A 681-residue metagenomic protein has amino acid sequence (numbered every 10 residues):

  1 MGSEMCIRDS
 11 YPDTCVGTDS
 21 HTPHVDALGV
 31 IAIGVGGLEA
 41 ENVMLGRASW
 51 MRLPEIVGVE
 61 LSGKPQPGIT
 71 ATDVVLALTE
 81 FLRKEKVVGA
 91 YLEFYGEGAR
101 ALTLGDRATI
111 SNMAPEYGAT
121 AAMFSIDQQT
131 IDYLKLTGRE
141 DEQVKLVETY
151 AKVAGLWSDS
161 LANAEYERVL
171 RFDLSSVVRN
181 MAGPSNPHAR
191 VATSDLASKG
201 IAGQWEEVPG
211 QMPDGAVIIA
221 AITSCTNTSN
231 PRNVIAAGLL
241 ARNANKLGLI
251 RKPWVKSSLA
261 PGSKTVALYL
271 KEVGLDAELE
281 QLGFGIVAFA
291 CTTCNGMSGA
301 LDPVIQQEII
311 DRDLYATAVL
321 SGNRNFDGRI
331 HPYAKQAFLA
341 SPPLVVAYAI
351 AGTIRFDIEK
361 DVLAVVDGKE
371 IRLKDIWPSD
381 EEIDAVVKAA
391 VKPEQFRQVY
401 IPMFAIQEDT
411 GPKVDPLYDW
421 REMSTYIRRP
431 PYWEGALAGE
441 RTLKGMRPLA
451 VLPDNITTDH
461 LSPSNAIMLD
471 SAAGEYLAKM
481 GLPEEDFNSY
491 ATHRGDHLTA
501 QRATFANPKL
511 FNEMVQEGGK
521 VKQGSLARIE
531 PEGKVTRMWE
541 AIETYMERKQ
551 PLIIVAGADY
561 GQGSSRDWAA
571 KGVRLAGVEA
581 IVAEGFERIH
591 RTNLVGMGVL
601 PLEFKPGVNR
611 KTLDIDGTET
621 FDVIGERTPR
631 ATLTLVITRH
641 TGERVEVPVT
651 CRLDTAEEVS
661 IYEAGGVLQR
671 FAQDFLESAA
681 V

Functional and structural regions predicted by a protein language model:
M1-S3, R8-D9, T137, E148-V208 (+2 more regions): Flexible inter-domain linker/hinge segments
M1-S3, R8-L61, D73-L76, R179-A182 (+11 more regions): Long, structured ligand/cofactor-binding scaffold of large enzymes
E4, R8-E148, W157, I235-A236 (+5 more regions): Mobile "lid/hinge" segments at catalytic clefts and subdomain interfaces of large enzymes
H24-A27, I33-G34, E41-V43, G68-T70 (+20 more regions): Short helix/loop capping segments that flank catalytic or ligand/cofactor-binding pockets
Y95-L102, N323, I542-E587: Extracellular/luminal Protease-associated
L102-N112, E116-E140, E422-S462, I467-M468: N-terminal amphipathic, basic-rich helices that act as targeting or association modules
L363-I383, H590-I661, Q669: Acidic, glycine-rich flexible loop/linker segments
